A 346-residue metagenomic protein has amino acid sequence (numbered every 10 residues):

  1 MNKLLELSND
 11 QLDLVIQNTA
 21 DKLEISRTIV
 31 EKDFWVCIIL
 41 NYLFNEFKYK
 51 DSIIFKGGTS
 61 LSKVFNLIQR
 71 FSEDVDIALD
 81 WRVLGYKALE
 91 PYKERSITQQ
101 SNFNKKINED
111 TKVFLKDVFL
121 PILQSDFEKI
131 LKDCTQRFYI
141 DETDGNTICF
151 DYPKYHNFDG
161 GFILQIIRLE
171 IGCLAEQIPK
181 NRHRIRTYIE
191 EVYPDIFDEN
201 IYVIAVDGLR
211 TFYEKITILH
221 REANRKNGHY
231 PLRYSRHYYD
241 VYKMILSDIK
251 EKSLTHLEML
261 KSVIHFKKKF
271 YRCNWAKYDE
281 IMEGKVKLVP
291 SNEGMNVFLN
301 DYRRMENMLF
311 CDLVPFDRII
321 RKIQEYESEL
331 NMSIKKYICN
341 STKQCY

Functional and structural regions predicted by a protein language model:
M1-I53, F65-Q69, V75, W81-Y346: Structured mid-to-C-terminal alpha-helical surface segments
F55-T59: Glycine-rich beta-strand-to-loop/alpha-helix junction loops that act as flexible
S62: Betabetaalpha-Me/HNH-type nuclease active-site subdomain
